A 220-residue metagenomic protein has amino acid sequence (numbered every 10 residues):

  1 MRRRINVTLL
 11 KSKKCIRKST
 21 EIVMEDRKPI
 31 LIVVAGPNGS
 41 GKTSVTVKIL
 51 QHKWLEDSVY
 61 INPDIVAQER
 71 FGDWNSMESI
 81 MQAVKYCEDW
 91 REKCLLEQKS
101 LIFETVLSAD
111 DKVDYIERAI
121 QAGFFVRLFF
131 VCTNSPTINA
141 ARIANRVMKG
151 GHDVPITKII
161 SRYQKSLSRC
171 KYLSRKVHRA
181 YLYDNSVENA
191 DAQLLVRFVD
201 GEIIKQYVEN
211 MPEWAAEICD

Functional and structural regions predicted by a protein language model:
R3, S174-D220: NTP-dependent small-molecule kinase module
I22-K28, C94-L95: Phosphate-binding P-loop
V33-G36: The Walker A (P-loop) glycine that initiates the GxxxxGKT/S ATP-binding motif of P-loop NTPases
G39: Walker A (P-loop) phosphate-binding loop of P-loop NTPases
K42: Conserved lysine of the Walker
V47-K99: Conserved substrate/cofactor phosphate-moiety recognition/catalytic segment in nucleotide-dependent phosphotransferases
Q82-V131, S166, Y181: Glycine-rich phosphate-binding loop used to anchor ATP phosphates in small-molecule kinases, encompassing both
F124-Y172: A glycine- and Lys/Arg-enriched "phosphate-lid" helix/loop adjacent to the NTP-binding pocket of small-molecule kinases
